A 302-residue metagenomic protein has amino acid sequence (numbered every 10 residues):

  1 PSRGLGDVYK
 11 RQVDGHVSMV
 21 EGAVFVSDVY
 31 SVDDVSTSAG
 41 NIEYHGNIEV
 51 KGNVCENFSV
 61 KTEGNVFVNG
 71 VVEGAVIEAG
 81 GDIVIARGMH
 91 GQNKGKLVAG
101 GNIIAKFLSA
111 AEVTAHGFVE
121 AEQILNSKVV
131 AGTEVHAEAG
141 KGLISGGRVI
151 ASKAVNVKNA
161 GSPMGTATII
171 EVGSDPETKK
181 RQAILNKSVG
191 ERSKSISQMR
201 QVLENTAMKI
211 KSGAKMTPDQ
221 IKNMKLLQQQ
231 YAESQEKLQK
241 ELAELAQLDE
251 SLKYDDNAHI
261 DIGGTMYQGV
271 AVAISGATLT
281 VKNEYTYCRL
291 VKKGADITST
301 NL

Functional and structural regions predicted by a protein language model:
P1-L5, Y9: Single conserved hydrophobic/aromatic residue that forms the stacking wall/gate of nucleotide- or nucleobase-binding
V8, S31, R192: Functionally constrained cores in energy, signaling, and assembly domains
G15-S174: Extended, compositionally simple hydrophobic/Ser/Thr-rich segments that build repetitive fibrous architectures
G101, F107-L302: Gly/Ser/Thr/Ala-enriched C-terminal appendages of enzymes
